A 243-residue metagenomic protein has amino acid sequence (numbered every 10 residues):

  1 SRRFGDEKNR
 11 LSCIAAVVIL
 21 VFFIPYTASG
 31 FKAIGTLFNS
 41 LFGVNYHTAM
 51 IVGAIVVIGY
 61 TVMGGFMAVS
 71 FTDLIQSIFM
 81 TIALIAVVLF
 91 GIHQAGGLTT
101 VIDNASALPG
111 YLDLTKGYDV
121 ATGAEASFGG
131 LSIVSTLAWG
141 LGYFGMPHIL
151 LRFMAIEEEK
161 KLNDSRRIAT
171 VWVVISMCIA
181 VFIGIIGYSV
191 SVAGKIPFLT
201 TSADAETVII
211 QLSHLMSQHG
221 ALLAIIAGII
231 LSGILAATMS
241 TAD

Functional and structural regions predicted by a protein language model:
S1, N45, I78-G228: Loop-to-helix junctions at membrane interfaces in multi-pass transport proteins
S1-G64, A138-G142, I234-D243: Helix-loop-helix module between adjacent transmembrane segments
R10, I14, V52, G130 (+2 more regions): Alpha-helical membrane-protein architecture signal
Y46-H47, G65-F66, L74, E159: Membrane-helix interface/capping residues of multi-pass secondary transporters
V52-G53, T72-I75, S165-I168: Hydrophobic core positions of alpha-helical segments in small-molecule transporters and transporter systems
L74-S77, T241: Generic detector of well-ordered alpha-helical packing
